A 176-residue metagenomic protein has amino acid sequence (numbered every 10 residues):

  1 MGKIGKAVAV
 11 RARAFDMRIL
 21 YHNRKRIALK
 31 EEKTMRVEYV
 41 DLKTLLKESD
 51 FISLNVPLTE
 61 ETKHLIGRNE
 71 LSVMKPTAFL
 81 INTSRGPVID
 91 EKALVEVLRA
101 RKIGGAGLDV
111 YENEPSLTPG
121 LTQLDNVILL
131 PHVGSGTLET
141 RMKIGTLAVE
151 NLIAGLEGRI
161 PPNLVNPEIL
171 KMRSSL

Functional and structural regions predicted by a protein language model:
I4: Hydrophobic/small residue at the entry helix of a nucleotide-binding pocket
V8, A12, M74: Aromatic pocket-lining residues of Rossmann-like dinucleotide-binding sites
V8, S49, L98, A148 (+1 more regions): Hydrophobic "lid"/C-terminal helical patch of Rossmann-like NAD(P)-dependent dehydrogenase/epimerase domains
D16: Short glycine-rich hinge loops at helix-strand junctions in the catalytic core of two-component histidine kinases
H22: The conserved SAM/SAH-binding core of class I Rossmann-like methyltransferase domains, concentrating on the hydrophobic
K25-G120: Rossmann-like adenosine-cofactor binding region
E114-L176: C-terminal helix-to-coil terminal segments
